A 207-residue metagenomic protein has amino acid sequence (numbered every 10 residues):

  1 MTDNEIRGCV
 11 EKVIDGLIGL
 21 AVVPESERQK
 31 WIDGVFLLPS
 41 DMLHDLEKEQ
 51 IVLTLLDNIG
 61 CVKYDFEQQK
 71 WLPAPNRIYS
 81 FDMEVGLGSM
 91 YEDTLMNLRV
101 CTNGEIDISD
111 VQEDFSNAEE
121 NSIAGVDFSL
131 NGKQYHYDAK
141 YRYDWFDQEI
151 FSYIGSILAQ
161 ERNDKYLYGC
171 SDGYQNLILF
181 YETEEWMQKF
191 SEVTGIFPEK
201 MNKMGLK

Functional and structural regions predicted by a protein language model:
M1-K207: Contiguous interface-forming segments/domains that mediate binding rather than catalysis
